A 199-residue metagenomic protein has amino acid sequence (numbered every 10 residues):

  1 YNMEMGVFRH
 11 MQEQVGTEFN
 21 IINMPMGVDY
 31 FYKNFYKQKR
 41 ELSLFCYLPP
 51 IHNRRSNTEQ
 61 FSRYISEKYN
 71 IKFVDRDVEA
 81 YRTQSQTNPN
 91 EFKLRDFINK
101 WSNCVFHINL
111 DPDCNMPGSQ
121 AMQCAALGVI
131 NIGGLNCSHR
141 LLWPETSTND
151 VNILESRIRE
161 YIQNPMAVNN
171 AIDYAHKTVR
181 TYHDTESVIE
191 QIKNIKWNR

Functional and structural regions predicted by a protein language model:
Y1-N34: Donor nucleotide-sugar binding/catalytic pocket of nucleotide-sugar-dependent glycosyltransferases
M26-L94: Conserved catalytic-core segment of nucleotide-activated headgroup transferases in glycan assembly
R95-D96, I153: Short acidic active-site motifs
I98, S119-A126: Short alpha-helical segment that forms part of, or immediately flanks, the ligand-binding pocket in carbohydrate-active
N99-M116, V129: Acidic donor-binding loop of glycosyltransferase active sites
G128-G134: Short hydrophobic beta-strand element within catalytic cores of glycosyltransferases and related nucleotide-activated
R140-R159: Change "using UDP/GDP/dTDP sugars" to "using nucleotide sugars
Q163-R199: A charged, aromatic-enriched C-terminal amphipathic alpha-helix characteristic of glycosyltransferases across folds
